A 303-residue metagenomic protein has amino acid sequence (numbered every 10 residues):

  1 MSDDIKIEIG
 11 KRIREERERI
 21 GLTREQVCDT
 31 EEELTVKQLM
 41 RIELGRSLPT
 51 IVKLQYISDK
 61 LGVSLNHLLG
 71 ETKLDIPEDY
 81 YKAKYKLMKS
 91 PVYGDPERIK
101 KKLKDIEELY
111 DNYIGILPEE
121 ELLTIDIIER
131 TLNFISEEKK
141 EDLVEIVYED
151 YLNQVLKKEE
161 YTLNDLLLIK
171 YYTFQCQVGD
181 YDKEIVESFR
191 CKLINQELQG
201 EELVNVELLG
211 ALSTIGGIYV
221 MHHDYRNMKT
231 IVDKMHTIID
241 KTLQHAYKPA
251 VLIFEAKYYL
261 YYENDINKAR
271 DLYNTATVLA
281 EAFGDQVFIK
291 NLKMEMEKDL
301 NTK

Functional and structural regions predicted by a protein language model:
M1-R19: A short, Lys/Arg-rich alpha-helix, primarily the initiator
I20-R41: Short alpha-helical DNA-recognition segment
V52-H67: DNA major-groove recognition helix of helix-turn-helix/homeodomain DNA-binding modules
V63-Q154: Charged, helix-prone or intrinsically disordered regulatory segments positioned adjacent to compact structured domains
K86, E129-T131, L168, I215 (+3 more regions): Structural register within alpha-helical repeat arrays
P91-L109, S136-L152, G179-L193, H222-K234 (+2 more regions): Helix-turn-helix repeat elements of alpha-solenoid scaffolds
E108-E121, Y151-D165, I194-N205, I239-H245: Flexible helix-coil transition and linker loops at the boundaries of alpha-helical arrays
T124, L163-L168, G210, A250-V251 (+1 more regions): Residue register of alpha-helical TPR repeats
